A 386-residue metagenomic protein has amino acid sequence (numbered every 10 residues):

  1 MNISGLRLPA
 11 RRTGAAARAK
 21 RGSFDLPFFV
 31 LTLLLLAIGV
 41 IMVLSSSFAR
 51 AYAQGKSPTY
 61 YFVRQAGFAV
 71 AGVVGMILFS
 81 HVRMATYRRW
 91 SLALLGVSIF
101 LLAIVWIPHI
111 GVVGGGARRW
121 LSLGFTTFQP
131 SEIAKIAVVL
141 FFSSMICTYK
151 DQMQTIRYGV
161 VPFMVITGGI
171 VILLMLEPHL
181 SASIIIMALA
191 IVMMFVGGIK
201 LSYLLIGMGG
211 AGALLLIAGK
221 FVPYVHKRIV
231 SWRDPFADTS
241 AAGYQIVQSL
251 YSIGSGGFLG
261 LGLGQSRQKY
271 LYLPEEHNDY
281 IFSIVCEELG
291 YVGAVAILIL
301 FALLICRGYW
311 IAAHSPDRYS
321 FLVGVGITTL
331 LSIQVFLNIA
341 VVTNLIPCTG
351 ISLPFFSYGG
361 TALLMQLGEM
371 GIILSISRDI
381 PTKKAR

Functional and structural regions predicted by a protein language model:
N2-L35, I41-E177, I339-P354, Y358 (+2 more regions): Membrane-helix boundary/helix-loop-helix interface segments in multi-pass membrane proteins
G67-G72, E288-C306: Hydrophobic alpha-helical transmembrane segments
V70, L92-I99, R157-M175, L180-K220: Hydrophobic alpha-helical segments of polytopic membrane proteins
G111-W120, Y203-A296, S315-S320: Hydrophobic, glycine- and aromatic-enriched re-entrant/interface helices and adjoining loop segments
L140, Y158-F163, I186, G207 (+3 more regions): Alpha-helical transmembrane segments of multi-pass membrane proteins, especially transporters and channels
I146, I184-Y203, R267-G293, S352-Q366: Interfacial segments of multi-pass membrane proteins
T148, Q152-V160, Y309-T329, A385: Membrane-interface helix-loop-helix junctions at transmembrane boundaries of multi-pass membrane enzymes, predominantly
A312-G350, F356: Loop-to-helix entry and N-terminal half of a specific, functionally important transmembrane alpha helix in multi-pass
